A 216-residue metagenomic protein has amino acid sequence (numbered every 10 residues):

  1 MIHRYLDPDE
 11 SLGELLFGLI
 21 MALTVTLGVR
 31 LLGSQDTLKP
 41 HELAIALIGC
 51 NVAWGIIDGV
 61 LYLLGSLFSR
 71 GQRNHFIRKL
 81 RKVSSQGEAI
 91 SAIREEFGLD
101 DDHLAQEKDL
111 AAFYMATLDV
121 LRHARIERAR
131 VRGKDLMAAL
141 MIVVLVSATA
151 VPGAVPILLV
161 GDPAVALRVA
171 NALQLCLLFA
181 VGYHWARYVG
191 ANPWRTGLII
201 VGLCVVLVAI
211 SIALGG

Functional and structural regions predicted by a protein language model:
M1-V52, I56-I57: Cytosolic-side membrane-entry/anchor segment at the start of a transmembrane helix
E10-L19, I126-L175: Transmembrane alpha-helical segments and their cytosolic interface motifs in multi-pass membrane proteins
G33-D36, Y62, S66-N74, L158 (+4 more regions): Transmembrane helix-loop junctions in multipass membrane proteins, especially transporters and channels
L47-G55, V143-S147, V201, V205: Transmembrane helix-bundle signature of multi-pass membrane transporters/permeases
I48-R78, K82: Hydrophobic alpha-helical membrane-embedded segments
G71-I142: Cytosol/matrix-facing amphipathic helices and coiled-coil assembly/linker segments of eukaryotic membrane proteins
A180-V205: Interfacial loop-to-transmembrane junctions
V208-G216: Juxtamembrane boundary at the C-terminal end of a transmembrane helix
